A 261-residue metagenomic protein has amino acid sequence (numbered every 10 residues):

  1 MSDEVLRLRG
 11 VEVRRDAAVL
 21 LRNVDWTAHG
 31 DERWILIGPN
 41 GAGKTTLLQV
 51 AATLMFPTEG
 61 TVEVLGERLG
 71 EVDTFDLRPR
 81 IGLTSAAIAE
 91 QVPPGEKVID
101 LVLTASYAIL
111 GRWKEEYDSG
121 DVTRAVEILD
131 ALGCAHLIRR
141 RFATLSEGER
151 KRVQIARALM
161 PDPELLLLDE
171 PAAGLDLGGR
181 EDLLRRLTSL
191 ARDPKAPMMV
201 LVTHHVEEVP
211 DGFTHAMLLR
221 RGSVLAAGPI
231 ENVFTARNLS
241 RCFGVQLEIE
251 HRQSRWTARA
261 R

Functional and structural regions predicted by a protein language model:
A52: Helix-to-loop junction immediately C-terminal to a conserved catalytic motif
G60-G70, L77: Conserved ABC transporter NBD signature motif
L103, D118-L137: Conserved ABC ATPase "signature" region
E116, R141-L145, E149: Conserved ABC ATPase signature
D162: Conserved catalytic motifs of ABC-family nucleotide-binding domains
L166-E170: Catalytic Walker B motif of ABC-type/P-loop ATPase nucleotide-binding domains
H215-P229: H-loop (His-switch) and adjacent beta-strand-loop-beta switch element of ABC-type ATPase nucleotide-binding domains
